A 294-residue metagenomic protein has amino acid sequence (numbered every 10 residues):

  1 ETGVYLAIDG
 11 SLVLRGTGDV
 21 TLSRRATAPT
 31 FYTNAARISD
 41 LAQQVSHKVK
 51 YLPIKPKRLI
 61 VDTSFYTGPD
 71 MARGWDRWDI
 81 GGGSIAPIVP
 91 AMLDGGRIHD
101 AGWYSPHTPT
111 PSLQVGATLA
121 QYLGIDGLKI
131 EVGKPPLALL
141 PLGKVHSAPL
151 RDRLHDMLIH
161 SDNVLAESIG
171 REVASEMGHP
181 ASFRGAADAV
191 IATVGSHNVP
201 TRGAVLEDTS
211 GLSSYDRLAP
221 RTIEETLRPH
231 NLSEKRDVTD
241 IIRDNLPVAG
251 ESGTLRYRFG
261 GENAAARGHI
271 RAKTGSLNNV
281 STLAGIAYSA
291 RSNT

Functional and structural regions predicted by a protein language model:
E1-R97, A117: Periplasmic/cell-envelope proteins involved in peptidoglycan metabolism and beta-lactam response
A7-V13, A181, A192-S196, N245-G260: Short, mixed-charge aromatic SLiMs
L14-G16, A101-Y104, A166-R171, A284 (+1 more regions): Short, well-ordered beta-strand elements
R15-G18, V61-S64, G95-G96, G133 (+6 more regions): Active-site-proximal beta-strand/loop segments in catalytic clefts of secreted hydrolases
R25, M71-A72, S168, P180 (+2 more regions): Short, well-ordered secondary-structure micro-motifs
K55, G82, P87, G96-I242: A small/polar active-site loop signature that marks catalytic segments
I80-G82, P109, A272-L277: Short Gly/Pro-enriched turn/cap motifs at secondary-structure boundaries
R202-T294: C-terminal soluble interaction/assembly domains
